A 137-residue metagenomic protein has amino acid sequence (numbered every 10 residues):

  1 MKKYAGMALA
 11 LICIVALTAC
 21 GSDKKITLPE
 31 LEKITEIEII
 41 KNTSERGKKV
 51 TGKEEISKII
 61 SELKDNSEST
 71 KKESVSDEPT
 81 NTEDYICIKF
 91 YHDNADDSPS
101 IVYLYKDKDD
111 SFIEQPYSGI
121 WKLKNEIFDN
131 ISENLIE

Functional and structural regions predicted by a protein language model:
M1-L11: Positively charged n-region of N-terminal signal peptides that target proteins for export
A10-I14, I86-I88: Hydrophobic alpha-helical membrane-embedded or membrane-associated segments
V15-A19: C-terminal motif of bacterial Sec signal peptides marking the signal peptidase cleavage site
C20-E137: Function-determining sites in protein domains
